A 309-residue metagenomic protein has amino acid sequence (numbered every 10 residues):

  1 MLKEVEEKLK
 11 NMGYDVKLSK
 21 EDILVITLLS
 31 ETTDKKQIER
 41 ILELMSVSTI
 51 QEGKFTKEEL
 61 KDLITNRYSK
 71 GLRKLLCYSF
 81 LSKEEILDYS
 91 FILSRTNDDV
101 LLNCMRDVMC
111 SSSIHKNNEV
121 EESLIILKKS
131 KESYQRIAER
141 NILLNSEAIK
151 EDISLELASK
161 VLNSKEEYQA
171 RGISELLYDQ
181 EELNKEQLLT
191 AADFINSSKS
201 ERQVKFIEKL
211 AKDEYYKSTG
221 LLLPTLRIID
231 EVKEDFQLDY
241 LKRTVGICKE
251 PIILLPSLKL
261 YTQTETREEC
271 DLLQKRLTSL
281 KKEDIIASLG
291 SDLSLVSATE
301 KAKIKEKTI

Functional and structural regions predicted by a protein language model:
M1-E85, S90, S94-R95, D99-N103: Extended repeat-based scaffolds of very large eukaryotic assembly and lipid-transport proteins
N11, E39-Q51, K70-S82, F91 (+11 more regions): Structural detector for internal amphipathic alpha-helices that build alpha-solenoid repeat scaffolds
E31-T32, N66-R67, R95-T96, K129-S130 (+7 more regions): Short coil turns that connect the paired helices of HEAT/ARM alpha-solenoid repeats
K35, S69-K70, D98-D99, E132-R136 (+8 more regions): Alpha-helix N-cap/helix-start positions at coil->helix boundaries
E52, K116-N117, K150, N184 (+3 more regions): Long alpha-helical scaffolds in large eukaryotic adaptor/regulatory proteins, encompassing alpha-solenoid repeat systems
L60, Y89-S90, E121-L124, S154-A158 (+4 more regions): Alpha-helical repeat scaffolds
K61, T65, S90-S94, L124-K129 (+3 more regions): HEAT/HEAT-like alpha-solenoid repeats
A287-I309: Eukaryotic acidic, Ser/Thr-rich intrinsically disordered low-complexity regions
